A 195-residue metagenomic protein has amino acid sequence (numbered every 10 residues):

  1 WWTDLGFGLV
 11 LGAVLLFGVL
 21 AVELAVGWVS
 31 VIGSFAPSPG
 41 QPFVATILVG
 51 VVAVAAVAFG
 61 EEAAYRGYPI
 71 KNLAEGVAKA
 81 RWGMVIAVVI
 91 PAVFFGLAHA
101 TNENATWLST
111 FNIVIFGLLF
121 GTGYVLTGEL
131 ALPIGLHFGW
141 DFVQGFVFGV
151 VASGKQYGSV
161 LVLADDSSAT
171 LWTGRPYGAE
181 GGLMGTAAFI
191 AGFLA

Functional and structural regions predicted by a protein language model:
W1-A58, F148-A195: Specific transmembrane helices
I47-V51, A64, T110-L118, A187: Membrane-embedded alpha-helical segments of multi-pass membrane proteins, especially the transmembrane helices
G60-I90, T122-E129: Membrane-interface helix/loop boundary segments of multi-pass membrane proteins
E62, R66, F95, H99 (+2 more regions): Histidine-centered divalent metal-coordination motifs
A64-A74, T106, G135, V143-Q144: Active-site-flanking alpha-helical
A98-W107: Membrane-interface helix caps and helix-loop-helix hairpins in membrane proteins
S109-L171: Functionally important transmembrane alpha-helices
